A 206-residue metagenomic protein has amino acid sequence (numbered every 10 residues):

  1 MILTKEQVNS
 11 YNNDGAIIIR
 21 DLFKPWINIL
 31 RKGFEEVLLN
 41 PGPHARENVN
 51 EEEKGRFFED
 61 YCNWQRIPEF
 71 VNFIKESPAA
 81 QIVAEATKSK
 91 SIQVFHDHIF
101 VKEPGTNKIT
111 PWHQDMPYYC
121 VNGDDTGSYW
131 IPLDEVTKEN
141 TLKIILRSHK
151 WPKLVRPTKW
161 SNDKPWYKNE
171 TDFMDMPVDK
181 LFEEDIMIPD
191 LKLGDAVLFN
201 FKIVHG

Functional and structural regions predicted by a protein language model:
M1-N13, I18-W112, Y118-Y119: Non-heme Fe(II)-dependent double-stranded beta-helix
D21-F23, P104, L133-T137, S148-H149: Short loop segments at secondary-structure junctions
D97, G127, N140: Change "...and in nucleic-acid phosphodiester-cleaving endonucleases..." to "...and in nucleic-acid processing enzymes
H98, Q114, I131-E135, L146: Short, structured patches in soluble enzyme cores that scaffold and shape functional sites
P117-Y118, K202-G206: Histidine-centered metal-chelating micro-motifs
C120-T137, D190, L198: Short, conserved beta-strand element in jelly-roll/cupin
K138-V204: Double-stranded beta-helix
